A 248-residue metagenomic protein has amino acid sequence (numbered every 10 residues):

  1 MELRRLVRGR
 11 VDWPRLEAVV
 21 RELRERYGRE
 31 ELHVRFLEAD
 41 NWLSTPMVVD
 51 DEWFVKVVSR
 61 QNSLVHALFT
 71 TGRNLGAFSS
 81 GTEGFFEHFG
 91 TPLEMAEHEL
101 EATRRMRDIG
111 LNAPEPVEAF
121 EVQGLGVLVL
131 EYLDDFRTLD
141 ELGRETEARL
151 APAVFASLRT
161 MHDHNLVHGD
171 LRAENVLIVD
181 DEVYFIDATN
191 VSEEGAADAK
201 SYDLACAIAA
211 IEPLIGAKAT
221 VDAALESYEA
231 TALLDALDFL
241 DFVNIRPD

Functional and structural regions predicted by a protein language model:
M1-W42, L240-D248: Juxta-kinase regulatory segment immediately upstream of eukaryotic protein kinase catalytic domains
W42-M95: ATP-binding glycine-rich loop module of kinase domains
R60-Q61, L75-F85, V129-R144, A188-S192: A glycine-centered beta->alpha junction motif in the catalytic cores of kinase/phosphotransferase enzymes
A96-A113, F136-E174: Conserved kinase catalytic-core helix
E115-G126: Short beta-strand micro-motifs within the conserved protein kinase catalytic domain, predominantly in the N-lobe
V122, E131, R137, V167-A209 (+1 more regions): Catalytic activation segment of kinase domains across protein kinase-like and atypical kinase folds
I186-P247: C-lobe/activation-segment region of protein kinase-like
